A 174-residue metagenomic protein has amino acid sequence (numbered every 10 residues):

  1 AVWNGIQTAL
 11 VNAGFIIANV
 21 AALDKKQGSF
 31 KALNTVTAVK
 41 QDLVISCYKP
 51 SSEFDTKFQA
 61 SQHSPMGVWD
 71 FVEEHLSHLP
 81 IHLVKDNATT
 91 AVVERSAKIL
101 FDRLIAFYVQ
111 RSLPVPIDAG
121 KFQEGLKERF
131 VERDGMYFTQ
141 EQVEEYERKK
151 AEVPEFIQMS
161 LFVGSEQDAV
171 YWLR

Functional and structural regions predicted by a protein language model:
A1-R174: S-adenosyl-L-methionine-dependent nucleic acid methyltransferase catalytic domains
